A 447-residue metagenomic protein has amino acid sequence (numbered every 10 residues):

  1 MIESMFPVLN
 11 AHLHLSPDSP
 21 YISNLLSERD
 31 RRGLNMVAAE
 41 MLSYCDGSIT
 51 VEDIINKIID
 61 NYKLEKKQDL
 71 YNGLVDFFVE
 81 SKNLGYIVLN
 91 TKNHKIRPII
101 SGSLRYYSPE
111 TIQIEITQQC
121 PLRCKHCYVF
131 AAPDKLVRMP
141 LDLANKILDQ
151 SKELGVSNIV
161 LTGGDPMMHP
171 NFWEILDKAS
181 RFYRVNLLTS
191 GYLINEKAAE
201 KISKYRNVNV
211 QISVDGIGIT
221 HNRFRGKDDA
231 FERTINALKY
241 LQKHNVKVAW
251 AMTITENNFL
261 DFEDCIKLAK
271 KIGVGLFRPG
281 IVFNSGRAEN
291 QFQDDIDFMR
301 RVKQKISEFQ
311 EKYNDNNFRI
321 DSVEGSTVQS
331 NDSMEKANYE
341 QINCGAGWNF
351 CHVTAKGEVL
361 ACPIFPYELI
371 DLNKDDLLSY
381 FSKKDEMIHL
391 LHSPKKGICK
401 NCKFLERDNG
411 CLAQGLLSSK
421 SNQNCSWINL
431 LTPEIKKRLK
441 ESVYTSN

Functional and structural regions predicted by a protein language model:
M1-Y44, N61: Acidic, low-complexity/disordered tracts enriched in E/D and polar residues
S43-D53: Short capping segments at the starts of secondary-structure elements
D53, N61-Q68, N72-E80, L84-Y86 (+1 more regions): Conserved alpha-helical substructure of the radical SAM core
L141-L161, H169-N284, F292: Radical SAM/AdoMet-radical enzyme domain recognition
Q150-G164, L391, C425-N447: Short Fe-S-cluster ligation motifs
N245, D297-S333, E358-G410, Y444: C-terminal accessory region of radical SAM enzymes
C344-W348: Short, small/polar residue-rich loop motifs at catalytic or cofactor-binding pockets
S393-E434: Cysteine-cluster motifs in flexible loop/terminal segments that predominantly coordinate metals
